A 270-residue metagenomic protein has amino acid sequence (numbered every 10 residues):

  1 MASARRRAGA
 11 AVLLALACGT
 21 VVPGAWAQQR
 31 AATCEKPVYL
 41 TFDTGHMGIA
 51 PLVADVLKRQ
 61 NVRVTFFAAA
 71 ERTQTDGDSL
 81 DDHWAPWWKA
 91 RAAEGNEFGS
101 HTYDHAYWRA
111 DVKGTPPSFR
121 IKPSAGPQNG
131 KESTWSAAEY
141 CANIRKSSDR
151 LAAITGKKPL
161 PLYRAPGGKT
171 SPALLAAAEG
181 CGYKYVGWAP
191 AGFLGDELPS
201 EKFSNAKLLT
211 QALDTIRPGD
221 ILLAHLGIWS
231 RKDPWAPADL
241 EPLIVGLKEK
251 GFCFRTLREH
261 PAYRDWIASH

Functional and structural regions predicted by a protein language model:
M1-V12: Bacterial N-terminal signal peptides that target proteins for export
A10-T20: Bacterial N-terminal signal peptides
V22-A27: Sec/Tat signal peptide C-region and signal peptidase I cleavage site
Q28-T33, V64, Q74, K232-H270: C-terminal domain-boundary segment and adjacent tail
Q28-W135, N143-P161: Active-site beta->alpha N-cap acidic-glycine motif
T44-I49, A70-H83, A106-D111, L162-P172 (+3 more regions): Acidic-and-aromatic substrate-binding clefts and catalytic sites of carbohydrate-active enzymes
F98-H105, G168-T170, L223-L226: Histidine-centered catalytic micro-motifs
K169-T215, F252-Y263: His/Asp/Glu-enriched short active-site or ligand-binding loop at hydrolase and phosphoryl-transfer sites
